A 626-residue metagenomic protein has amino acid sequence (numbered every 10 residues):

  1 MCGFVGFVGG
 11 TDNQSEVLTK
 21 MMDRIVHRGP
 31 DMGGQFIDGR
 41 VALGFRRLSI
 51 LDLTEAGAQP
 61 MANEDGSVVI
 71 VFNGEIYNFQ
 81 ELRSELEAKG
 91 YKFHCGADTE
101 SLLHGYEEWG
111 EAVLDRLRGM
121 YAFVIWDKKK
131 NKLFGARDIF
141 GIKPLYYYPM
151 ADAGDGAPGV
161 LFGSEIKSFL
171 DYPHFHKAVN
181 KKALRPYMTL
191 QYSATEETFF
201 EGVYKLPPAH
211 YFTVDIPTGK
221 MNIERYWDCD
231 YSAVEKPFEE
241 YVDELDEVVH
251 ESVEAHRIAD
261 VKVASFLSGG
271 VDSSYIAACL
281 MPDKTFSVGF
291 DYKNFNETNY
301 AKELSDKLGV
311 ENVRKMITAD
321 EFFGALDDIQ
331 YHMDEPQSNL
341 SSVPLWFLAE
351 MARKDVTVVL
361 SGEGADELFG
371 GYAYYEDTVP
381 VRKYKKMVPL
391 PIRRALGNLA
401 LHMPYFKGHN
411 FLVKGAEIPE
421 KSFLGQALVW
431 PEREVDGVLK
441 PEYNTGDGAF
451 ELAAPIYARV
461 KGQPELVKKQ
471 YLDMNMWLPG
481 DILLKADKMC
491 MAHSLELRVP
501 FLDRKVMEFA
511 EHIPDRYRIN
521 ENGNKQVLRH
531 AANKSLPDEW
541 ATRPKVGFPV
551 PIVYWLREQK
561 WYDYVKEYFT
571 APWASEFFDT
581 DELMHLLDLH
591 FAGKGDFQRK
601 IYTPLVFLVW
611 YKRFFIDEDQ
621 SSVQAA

Functional and structural regions predicted by a protein language model:
M1-F4, K20, A157, D171 (+7 more regions): Adenosyl-5′-phosphate
M1-M333, L345, A349, K534 (+4 more regions): Cysteine-centered catalytic environments shared across enzyme families
V71-F72, A183, E244, N339-V343 (+6 more regions): A conserved catalytic-core signature of glycosyltransferases
G90-F93, E335, L589-K594: A short glycine/serine-rich beta->alpha loop
M120, V124, Q337-A349, V388-R394 (+1 more regions): Short, basic, helix/turn surface patches
K132-L133, K143-P144, L170, E367-G371 (+2 more regions): Short catalytic/ligand-binding loop motif for oxyanion handling, primarily in non-cytosolic enzymes, centered on
D327-Y331, R353, Y375-D377, W555-R557: Short low-complexity, flexible loop/linker segments enriched in glycine and/or proline with clustered acidic
F347-M403, P464, W477, L483-V506: Active-site adenylate/phosphate-handling loop in enzymes that bind or generate adenylated species
